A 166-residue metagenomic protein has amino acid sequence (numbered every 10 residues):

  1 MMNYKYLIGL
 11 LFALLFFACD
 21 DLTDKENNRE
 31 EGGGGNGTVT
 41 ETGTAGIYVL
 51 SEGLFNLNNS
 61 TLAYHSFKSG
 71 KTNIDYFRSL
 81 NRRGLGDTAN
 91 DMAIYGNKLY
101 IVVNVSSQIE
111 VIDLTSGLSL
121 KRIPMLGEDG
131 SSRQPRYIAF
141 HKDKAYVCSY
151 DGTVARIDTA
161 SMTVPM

Functional and structural regions predicted by a protein language model:
M2-I47: Bacterial Sec-dependent N-terminal signal peptides
T23-E30, K71-G84, L118-D129, T163-M166: A short beta-strand motif characteristic of beta-propeller blades
G34-G70: An edge-strand/N-cap motif at the start of beta-rich repeat modules
G43-I47, G96-K98, K142-D143: Short coil/turn segments that connect the beta-strands within blades of beta-propeller domains
V49-L57, I101-V105, V147-D151: Conserved beta-strand positions in repeat-built beta-propeller and related beta-rich domains
L62, Q108-E110, T153-A155: Structural signal for beta-propeller blades
F67-S69, D113-L118, D158-M162: Short loop/turn segments that connect beta-strands within beta-propeller blades
R83-Y95, E128-D143: Beta-rich, blade/repeat-based domains predominating in secreted/periplasmic proteins but also intracellular
